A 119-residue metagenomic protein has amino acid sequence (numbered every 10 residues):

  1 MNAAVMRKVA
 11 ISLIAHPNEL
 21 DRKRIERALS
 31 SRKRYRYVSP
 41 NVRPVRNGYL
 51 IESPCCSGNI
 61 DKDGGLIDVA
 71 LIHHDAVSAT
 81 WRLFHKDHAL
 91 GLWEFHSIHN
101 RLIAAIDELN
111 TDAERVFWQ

Functional and structural regions predicted by a protein language model:
M1-R7, K86-G91: Solvent-exposed, charged interface segments at domain starts and junctions
N2-I60: Negatively charged, low-complexity tracts enriched in Asp/Glu with abundant Ser/Thr
A28-Y37, L71-R82, F117-Q119: Hydrophobic transmembrane alpha-helix bundles
L50-H85: Short, conserved beta-strand/beta-arch hydrophobic-aromatic motifs that form part of recognition grooves or interface
S78-Q119: Short, compact, well-ordered microdomains
